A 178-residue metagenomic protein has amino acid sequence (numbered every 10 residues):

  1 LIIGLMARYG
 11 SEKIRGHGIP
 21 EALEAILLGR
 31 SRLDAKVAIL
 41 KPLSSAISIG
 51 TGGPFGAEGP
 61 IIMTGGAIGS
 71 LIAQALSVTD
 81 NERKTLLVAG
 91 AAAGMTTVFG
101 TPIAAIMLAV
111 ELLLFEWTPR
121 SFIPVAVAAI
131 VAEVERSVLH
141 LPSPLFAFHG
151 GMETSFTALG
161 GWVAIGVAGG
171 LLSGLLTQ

Functional and structural regions predicted by a protein language model:
L1-Q178: Alpha-helical transmembrane segments and immediately membrane-proximal extracytoplasmic
